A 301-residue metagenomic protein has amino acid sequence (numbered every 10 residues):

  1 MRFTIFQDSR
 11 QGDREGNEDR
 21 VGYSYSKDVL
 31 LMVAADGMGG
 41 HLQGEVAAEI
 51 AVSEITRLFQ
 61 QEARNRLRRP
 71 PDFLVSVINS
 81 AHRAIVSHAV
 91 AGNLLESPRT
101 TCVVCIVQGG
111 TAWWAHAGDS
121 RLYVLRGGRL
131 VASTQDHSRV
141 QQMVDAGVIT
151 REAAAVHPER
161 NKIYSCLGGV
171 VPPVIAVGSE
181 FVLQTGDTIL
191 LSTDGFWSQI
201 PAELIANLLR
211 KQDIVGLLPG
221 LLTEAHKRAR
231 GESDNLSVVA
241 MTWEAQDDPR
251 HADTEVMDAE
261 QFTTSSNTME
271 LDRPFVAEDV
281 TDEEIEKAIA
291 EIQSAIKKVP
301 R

Functional and structural regions predicted by a protein language model:
M1-R301: PP2C/PPM-type serine/threonine phosphatase catalytic domain
